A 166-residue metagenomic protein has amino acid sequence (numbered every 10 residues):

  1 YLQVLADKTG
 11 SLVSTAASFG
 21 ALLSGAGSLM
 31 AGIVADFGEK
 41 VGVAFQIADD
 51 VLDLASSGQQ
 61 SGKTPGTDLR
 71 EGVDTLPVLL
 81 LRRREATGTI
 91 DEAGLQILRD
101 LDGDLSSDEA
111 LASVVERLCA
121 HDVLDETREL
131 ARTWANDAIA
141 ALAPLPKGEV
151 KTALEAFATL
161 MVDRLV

Functional and structural regions predicted by a protein language model:
Y1-V166: All-alpha prenyltransferase/terpene-synthase fold signal
